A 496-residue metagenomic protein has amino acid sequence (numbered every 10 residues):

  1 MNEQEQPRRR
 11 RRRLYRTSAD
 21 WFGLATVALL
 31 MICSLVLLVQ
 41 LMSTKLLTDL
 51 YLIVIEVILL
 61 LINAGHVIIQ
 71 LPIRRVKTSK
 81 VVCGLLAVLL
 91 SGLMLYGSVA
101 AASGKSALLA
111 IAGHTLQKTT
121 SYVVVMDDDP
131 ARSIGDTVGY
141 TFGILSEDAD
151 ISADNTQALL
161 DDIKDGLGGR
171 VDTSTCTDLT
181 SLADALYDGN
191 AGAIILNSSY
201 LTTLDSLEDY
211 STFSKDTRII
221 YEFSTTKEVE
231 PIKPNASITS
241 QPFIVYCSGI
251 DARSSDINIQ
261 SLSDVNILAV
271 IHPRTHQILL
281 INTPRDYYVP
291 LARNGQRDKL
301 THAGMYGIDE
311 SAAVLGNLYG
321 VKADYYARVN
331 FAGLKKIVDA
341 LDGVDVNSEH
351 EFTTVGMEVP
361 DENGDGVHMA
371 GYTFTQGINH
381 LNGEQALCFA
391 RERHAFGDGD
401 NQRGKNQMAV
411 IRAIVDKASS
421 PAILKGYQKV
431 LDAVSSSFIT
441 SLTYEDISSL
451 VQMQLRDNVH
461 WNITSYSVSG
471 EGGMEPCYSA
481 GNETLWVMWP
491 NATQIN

Functional and structural regions predicted by a protein language model:
M1-R16: Terminal targeting segments of Actinobacterial cell-envelope proteins
Y15-S18, T48, R75-S79: Membrane-interfacial loop-to-transmembrane-helix junctions in polytopic alpha-helical membrane proteins
A19-I69: Membrane-embedded alpha-helical segments of integral membrane proteins
I68-V76: Structural signal for the C-terminal ends of transmembrane alpha-helices and the immediately following loop
K77-A100: Internal/C-terminal transmembrane anchor helices
L95-G113: Hydrophobic alpha-helical transmembrane segments in integral membrane proteins
L109-T119, V124-D128, S133-G135, Y140-N496: Non-catalytic, solvent-exposed segments at the cell envelope interface
